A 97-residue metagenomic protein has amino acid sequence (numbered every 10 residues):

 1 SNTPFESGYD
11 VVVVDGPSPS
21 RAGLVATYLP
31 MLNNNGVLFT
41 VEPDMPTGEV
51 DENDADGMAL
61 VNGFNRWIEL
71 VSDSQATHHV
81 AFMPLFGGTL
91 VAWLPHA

Functional and structural regions predicted by a protein language model:
P4-V11: A short acidic, Gly/Pro-enriched loop at the edge of an enzyme's catalytic core that lines a small-molecule cofactor
F5, S20-A97: C-terminal substrate-binding/active-site "lid" region of AdoMet-derived donor-dependent transferases
V11-V13, F39: Structural motif
V14-S18: Switch II (G3) loop of P-loop NTPases
